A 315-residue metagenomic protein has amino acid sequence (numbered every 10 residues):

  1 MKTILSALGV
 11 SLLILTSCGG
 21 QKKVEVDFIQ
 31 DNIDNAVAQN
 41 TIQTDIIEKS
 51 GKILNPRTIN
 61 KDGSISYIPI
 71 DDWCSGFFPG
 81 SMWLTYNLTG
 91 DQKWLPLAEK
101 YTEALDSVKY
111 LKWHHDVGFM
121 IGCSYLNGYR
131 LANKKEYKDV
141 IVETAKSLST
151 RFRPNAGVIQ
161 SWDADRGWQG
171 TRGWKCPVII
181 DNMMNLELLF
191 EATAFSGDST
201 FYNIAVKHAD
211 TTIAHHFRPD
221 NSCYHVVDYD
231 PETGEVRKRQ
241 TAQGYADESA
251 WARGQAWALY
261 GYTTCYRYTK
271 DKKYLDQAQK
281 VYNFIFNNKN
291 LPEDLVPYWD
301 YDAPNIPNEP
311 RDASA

Functional and structural regions predicted by a protein language model:
M1-D27: Bacterial Sec-dependent N-terminal signal peptides
K22-A315: Glycan-recognition and catalytic cores of secretory/periplasmic carbohydrate-active enzymes
